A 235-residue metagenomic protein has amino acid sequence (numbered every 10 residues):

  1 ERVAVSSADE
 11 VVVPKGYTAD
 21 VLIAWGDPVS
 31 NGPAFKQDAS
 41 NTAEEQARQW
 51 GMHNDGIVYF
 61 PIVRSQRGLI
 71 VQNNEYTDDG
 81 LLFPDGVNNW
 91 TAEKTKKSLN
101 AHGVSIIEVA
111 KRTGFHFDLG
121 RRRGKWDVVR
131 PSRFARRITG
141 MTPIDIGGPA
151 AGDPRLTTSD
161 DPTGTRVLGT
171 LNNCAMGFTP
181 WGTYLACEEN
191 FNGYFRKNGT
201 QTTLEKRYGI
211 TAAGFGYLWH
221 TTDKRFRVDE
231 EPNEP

Functional and structural regions predicted by a protein language model:
E1-P235: Conserved small-residue
